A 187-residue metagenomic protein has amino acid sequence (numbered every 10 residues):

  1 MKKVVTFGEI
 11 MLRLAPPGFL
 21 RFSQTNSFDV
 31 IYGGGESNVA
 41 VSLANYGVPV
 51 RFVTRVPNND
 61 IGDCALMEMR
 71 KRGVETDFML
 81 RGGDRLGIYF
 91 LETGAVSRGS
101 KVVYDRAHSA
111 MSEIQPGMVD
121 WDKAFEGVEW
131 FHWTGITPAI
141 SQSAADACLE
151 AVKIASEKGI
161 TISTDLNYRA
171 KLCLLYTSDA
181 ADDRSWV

Functional and structural regions predicted by a protein language model:
M1-E75, Q115: Glycine-rich phosphate/adenosyl-contacting loop at the front of the ribokinase-like
P49-G135: Conserved N-terminal subdomain of the carbohydrate kinase-like
A107, I136, N167-K171: Active-site beta-loop-alpha junctions enriched in small/polar residues
P138-D146, L174: Glycine/threonine-rich flexible loop motifs
A145-E150, S178: Charged helix-capping and loop-helix junction motifs
E157-I160: A short helix->loop->beta-strand "cap" motif at the edges of active sites that frequently abuts
I162-T164: Hydrophobic faces of well-ordered beta-strands that scaffold small-molecule active sites in alpha/beta enzyme cores
Y176-D183: Conserved small/polar residues in nucleotide/adenosyl-binding loops
